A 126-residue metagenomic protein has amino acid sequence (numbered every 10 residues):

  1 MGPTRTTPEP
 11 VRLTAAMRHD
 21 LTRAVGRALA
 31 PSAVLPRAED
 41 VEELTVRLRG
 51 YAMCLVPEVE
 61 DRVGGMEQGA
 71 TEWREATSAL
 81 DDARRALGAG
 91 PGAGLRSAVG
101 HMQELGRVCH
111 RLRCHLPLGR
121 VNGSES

Functional and structural regions predicted by a protein language model:
M1-L44: Short terminal alpha-helical segments
L21-A24, Y51, L55, A79 (+1 more regions): Amphipathic, well-ordered alpha-helical segments in soluble domains
A30, V34, R49, R62 (+1 more regions): Gly-Asp-aromatic-enriched flexible segments
D40-E60: Hydrophobic alpha-helical packing segments in soluble, helical-rich domains
E42-V46, A70-T77, R96-Q103: Short, charged, amphipathic alpha-helical segments
C54-R74: Short, solvent-exposed, charged loop/turn and helix-capping segments that join or cap alpha-helices on peripheral
S78-S126: Amphipathic alpha-helical binding modules
